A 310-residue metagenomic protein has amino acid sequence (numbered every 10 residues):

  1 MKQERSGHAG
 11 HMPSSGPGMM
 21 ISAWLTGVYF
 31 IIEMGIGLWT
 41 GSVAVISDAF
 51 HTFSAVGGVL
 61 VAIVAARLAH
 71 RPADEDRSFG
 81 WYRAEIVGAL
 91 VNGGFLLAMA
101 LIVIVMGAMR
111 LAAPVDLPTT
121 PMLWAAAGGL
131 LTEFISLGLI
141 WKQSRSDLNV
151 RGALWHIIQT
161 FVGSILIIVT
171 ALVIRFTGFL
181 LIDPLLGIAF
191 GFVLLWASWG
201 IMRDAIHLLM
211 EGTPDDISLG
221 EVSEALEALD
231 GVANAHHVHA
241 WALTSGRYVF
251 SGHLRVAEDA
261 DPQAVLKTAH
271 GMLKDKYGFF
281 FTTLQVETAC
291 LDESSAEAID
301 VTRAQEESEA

Functional and structural regions predicted by a protein language model:
K2-I21, A44, F50, S54-A310: Alpha-helical transmembrane segments and adjacent TM-loop junctions that form the membrane-embedded core of multi-pass
I21-E33: The first (N-terminal) embedded transmembrane alpha-helix
M34-D48: Short, hydrophobic transmembrane alpha-helix segments
